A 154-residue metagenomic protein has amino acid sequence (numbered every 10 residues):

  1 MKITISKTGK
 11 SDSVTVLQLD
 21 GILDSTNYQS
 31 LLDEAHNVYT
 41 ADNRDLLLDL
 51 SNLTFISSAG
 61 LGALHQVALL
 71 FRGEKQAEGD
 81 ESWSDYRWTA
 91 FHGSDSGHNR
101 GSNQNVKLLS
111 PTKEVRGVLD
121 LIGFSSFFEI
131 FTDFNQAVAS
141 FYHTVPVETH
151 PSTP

Functional and structural regions predicted by a protein language model:
M1-Q18: Short beta-strand/loop segment at the start of cytosolic alpha/beta domains
S6, L109, F131: General small-molecule cofactor/ligand-binding pocket signal
T8-S11, Q104, D133: Short, charged helix-to-loop "capping" segments that act as catalytic/coupling loops
I22-F128: Amphipathic alpha-helical interaction surfaces in cytosolic regulatory modules
F71, V145-E148: Conserved NTP-handling cores and scaffolds of large molecular machines
E129-Q136: Short acidic-hydrophobic, aromatic-tinged amphipathic segments that line or gate anion-handling sites
A137-P146: A short, charged, amphipathic alpha-helix used as a generic interaction element across diverse proteins
E148-P154: CheY-like receiver
